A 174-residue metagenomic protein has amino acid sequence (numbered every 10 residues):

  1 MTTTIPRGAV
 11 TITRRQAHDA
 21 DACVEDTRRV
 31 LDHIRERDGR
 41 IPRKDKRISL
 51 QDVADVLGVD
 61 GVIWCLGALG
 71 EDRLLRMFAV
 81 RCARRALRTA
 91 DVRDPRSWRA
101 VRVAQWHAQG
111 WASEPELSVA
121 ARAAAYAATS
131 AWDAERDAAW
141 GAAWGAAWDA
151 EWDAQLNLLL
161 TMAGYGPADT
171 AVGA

Functional and structural regions predicted by a protein language model:
M1-A174: Short, glycine-biased loop/turn motifs at secondary-structure junctions and in low-complexity Ser/Thr/Pro-rich termini
